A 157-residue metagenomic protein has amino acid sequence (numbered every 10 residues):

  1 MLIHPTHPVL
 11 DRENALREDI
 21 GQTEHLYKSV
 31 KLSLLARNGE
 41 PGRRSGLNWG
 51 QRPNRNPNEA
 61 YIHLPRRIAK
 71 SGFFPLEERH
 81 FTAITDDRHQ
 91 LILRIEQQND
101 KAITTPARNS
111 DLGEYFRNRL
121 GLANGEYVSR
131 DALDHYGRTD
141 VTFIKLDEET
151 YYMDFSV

Functional and structural regions predicted by a protein language model:
M1-A15: Contiguous mid-protein beta-loop-alpha structural module that forms a pocket-lining wall or clamp of enzyme active
D11-Y152, S156: Polyanion-binding interface signature
